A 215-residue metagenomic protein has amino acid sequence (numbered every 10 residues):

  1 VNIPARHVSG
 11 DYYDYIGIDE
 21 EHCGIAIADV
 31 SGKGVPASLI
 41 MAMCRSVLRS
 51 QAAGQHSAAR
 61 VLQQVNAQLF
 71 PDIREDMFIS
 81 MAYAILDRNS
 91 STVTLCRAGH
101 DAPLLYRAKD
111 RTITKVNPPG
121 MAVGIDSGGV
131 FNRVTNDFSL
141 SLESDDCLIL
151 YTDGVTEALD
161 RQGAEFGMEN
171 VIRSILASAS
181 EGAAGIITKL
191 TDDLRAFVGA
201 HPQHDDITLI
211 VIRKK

Functional and structural regions predicted by a protein language model:
V1-I149, H201-K215: … and, occasionally, acidic/histidine-rich disordered N-termini of signaling adaptors
L62, A82, F138-L150, V155-K215: C-terminal catalytic subdomain
